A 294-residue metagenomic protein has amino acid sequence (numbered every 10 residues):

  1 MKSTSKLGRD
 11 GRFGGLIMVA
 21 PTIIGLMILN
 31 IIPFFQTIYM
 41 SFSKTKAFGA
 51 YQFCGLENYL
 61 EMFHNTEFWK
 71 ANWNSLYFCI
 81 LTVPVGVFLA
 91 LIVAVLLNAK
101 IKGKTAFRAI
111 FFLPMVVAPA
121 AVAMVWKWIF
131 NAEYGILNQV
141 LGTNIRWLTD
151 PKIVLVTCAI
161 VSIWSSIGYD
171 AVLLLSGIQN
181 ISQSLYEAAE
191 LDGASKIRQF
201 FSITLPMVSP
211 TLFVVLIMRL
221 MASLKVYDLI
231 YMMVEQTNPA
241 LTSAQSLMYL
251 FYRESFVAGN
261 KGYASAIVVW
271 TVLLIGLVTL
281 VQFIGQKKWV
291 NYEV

Functional and structural regions predicted by a protein language model:
M1-S3: Short, intrinsically disordered terminal tails adjacent to the first/last structured region
K6-V294: A structural signal for multi-pass alpha-helical bundles of membrane permease subunits that mediate small-molecule
